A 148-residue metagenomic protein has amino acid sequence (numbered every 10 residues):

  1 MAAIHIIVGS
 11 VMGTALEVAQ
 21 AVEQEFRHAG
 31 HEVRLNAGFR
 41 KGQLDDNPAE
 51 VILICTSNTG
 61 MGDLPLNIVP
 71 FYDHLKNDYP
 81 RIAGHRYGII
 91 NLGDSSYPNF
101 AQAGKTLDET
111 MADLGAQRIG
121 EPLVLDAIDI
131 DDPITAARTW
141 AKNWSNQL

Functional and structural regions predicted by a protein language model:
A2-H5, G13-E17, E25, A29 (+2 more regions): FMN-binding flavodoxin-like domain, especially the glycine-rich phosphate-binding loop
G9: Conserved acidic segment of CheY-like receiver
K41-P48: Short amphipathic alpha-helix with an adjacent loop that forms part of the alpha/beta core around
